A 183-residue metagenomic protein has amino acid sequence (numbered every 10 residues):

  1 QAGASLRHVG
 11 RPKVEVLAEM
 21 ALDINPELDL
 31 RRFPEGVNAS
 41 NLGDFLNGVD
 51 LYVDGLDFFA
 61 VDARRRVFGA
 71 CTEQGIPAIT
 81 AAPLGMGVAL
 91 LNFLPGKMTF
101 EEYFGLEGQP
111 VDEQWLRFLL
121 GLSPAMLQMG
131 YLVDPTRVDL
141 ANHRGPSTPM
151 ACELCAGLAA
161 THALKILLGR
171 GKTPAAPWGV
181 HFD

Functional and structural regions predicted by a protein language model:
Q1-N25: Glycine-rich phosphate-binding loop and adjoining beta1-alpha1-beta2 segment of Rossmann-like nucleotide-binding folds
V9-P12, V16, A151-L158, H162: Conserved active-site and cofactor/substrate-binding residues in soluble primary-metabolism enzymes
E19-S40: S-adenosyl-L-methionine
S40-L42, A63: Short acidic active-site motifs
F45-N47: A short, aliphatic-rich alpha-helical micro-motif
L51-A151, D183: E1/E1-like adenylate-forming module used to activate ubiquitin-like modifiers and sulfur-carrier proteins
P95-K97, G157-G171: Oxidoreductase and adenylate-handling cofactor-binding alpha/beta cores
K165-D183: Phosphate-binding loop/pocket of nucleotide- and phosphate-handling active sites
